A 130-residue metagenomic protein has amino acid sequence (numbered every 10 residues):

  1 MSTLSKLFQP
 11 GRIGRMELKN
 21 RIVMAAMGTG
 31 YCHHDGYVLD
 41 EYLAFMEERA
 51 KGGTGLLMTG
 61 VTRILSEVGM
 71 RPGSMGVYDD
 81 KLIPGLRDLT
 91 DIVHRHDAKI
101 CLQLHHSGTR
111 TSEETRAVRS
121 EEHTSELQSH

Functional and structural regions predicted by a protein language model:
M1-A26, V93: N-terminal amphipathic alpha-helix/helix-capping segment at the start of soluble metabolic enzymes
I22-A25, L57-T59, I100-L104: Hydrophobic faces of well-ordered beta-strands that scaffold small-molecule active sites in alpha/beta enzyme cores
M24, R49, G53, V93 (+1 more regions): Conserved, mostly hydrophobic/aromatic
L43-L65: Catalytic domains of carbohydrate-active enzymes, especially glycoside hydrolases
M58-I83, L104-A117: Glycine-rich, proline-tolerant flexible connector loops at the mouths of alpha/beta enzymes
M75-C101: Alpha-helix-loop-beta-strand connector modules within alpha/beta enzyme cores
D91-H94, K99, H105-E121, S125: Non-globular sequence segments
E126-H130: Positively charged, low-complexity/disordered segments
